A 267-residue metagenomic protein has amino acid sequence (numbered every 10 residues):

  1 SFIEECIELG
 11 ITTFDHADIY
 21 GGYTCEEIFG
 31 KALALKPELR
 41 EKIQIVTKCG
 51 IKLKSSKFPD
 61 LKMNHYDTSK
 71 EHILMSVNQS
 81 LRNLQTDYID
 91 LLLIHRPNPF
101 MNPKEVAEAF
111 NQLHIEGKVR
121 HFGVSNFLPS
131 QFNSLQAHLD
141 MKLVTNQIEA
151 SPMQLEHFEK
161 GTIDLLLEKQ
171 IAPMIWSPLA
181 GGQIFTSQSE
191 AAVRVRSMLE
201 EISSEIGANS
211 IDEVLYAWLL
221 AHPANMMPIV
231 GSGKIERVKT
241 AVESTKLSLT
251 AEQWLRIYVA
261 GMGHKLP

Functional and structural regions predicted by a protein language model:
S1-C6, T68-L84, S130-N133: Short, acidic/polar
S1-Q44: N-terminal binding-site loop/beta-alpha segment at the start of enzyme catalytic domains that lines or forms
E8, A32-Q44, L81-Q85, H114 (+2 more regions): Acidic (Asp/Glu)-rich catalytic clusters
F14, I89, F122: Glycine-centered flexible beta-alpha turn that most often forms the glycine-rich phosphate-binding loop
E41-K54, E149-A150: A short, structured active-site edge motif that brings together acidic residues
P59-E71, M101: Active-site mouth loops of central-metabolism enzymes
L81-F100: Active-site groove signature of glycoside hydrolases
P97-P267: Beta/alpha (TIM)-barrel catalytic core signal, keyed to glycine-rich beta->alpha loops juxtaposed to Asp/Glu that bind
